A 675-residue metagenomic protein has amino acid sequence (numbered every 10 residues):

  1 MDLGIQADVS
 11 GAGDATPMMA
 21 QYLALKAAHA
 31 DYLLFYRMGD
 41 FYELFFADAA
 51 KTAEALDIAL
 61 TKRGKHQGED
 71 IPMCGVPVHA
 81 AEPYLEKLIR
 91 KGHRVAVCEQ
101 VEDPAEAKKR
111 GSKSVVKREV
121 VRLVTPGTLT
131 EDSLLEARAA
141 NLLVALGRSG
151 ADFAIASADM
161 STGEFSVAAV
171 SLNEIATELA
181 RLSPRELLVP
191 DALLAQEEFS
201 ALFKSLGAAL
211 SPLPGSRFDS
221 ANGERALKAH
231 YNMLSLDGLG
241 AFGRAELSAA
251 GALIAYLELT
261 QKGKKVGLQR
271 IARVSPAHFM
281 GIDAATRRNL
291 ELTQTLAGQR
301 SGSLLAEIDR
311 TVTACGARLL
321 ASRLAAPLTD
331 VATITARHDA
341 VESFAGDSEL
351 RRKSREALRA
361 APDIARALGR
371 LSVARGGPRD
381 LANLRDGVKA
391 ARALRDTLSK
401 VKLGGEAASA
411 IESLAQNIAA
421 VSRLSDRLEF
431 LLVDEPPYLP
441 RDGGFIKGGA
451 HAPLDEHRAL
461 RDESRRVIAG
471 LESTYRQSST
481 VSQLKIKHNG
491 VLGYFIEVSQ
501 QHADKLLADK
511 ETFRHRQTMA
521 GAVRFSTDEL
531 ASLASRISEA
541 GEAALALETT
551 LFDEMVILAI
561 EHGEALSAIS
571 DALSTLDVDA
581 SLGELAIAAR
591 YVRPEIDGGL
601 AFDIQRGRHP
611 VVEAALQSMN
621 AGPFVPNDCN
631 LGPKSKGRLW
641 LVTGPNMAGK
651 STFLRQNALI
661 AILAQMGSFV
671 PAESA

Functional and structural regions predicted by a protein language model:
M1-G346, D363-G369, V373, P437 (+1 more regions): Basic, polar low-complexity surface loops/patches
L33-R37, E43, A59, P72 (+26 more regions): Structured core elements
F41-K62, A154, E164-S166, T177 (+10 more regions): A conserved P-loop NTPase coupling/switch region
F46-A47, G243, R310-V312, A317 (+5 more regions): ATPase nucleotide-binding head domains, primarily ABC-like/P-loop NTPase cores
A96-C98, P126-L135, K264, K402 (+4 more regions): Active-site phosphate-binding and catalytic loops of NTP-dependent enzymes
Q100, A105, V266-V274, T474-K487 (+1 more regions): Long, charged, glycine-rich C-terminal linkers/tails
Q100, L188, E246-E291, L296-A297 (+5 more regions): Structured, non-catalytic alpha/beta "coupling" segments that mediate domain-domain communication and provide generic
L428, L432-Q477, N489, D597-G607 (+1 more regions): Conserved mid-sequence domains
